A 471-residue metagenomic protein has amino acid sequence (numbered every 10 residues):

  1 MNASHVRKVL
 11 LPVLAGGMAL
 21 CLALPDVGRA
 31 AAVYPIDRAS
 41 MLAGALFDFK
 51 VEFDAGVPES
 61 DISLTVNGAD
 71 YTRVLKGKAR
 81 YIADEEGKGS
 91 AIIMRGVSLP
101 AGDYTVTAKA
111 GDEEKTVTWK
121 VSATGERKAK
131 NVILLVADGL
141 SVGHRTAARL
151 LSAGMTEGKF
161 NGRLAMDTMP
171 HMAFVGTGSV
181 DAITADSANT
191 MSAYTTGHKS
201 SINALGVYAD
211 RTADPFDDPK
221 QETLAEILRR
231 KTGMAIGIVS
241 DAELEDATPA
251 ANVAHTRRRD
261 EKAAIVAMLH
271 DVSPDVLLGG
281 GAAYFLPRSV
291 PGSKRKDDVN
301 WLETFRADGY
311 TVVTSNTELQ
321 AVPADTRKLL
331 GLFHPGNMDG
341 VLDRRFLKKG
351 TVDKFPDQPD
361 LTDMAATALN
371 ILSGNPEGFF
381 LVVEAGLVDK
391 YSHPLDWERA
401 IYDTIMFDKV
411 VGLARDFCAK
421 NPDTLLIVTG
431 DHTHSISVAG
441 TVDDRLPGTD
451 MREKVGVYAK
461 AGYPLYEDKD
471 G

Functional and structural regions predicted by a protein language model:
P12-A23: Bacterial N-terminal signal peptides
G28-L42: Short, compositionally biased P/S/T/A/G/V-rich stretches that sit at domain boundaries
A32, D54-I62, Y71-K76, I82-D84 (+3 more regions): Active-site nucleophile/metal-coordination loop of metallo-enzymes that catalyze phosphate/sulfate and related
A43-F49: Structural beta-strand segments of beta-rich domains
F49, L140-S192, D246-G471: A post-motif C-terminal structural segment
A79-I93: Aromatic sugar-binding surface patches on proteins that engage polysaccharides or sugar-phosphate polymers
A101-G111: Short, aromatic- and glycine-rich surface loops/edge beta-strands on solvent-exposed regions
E114-A123: Edge beta-strands of extracellular beta-sandwich domains
